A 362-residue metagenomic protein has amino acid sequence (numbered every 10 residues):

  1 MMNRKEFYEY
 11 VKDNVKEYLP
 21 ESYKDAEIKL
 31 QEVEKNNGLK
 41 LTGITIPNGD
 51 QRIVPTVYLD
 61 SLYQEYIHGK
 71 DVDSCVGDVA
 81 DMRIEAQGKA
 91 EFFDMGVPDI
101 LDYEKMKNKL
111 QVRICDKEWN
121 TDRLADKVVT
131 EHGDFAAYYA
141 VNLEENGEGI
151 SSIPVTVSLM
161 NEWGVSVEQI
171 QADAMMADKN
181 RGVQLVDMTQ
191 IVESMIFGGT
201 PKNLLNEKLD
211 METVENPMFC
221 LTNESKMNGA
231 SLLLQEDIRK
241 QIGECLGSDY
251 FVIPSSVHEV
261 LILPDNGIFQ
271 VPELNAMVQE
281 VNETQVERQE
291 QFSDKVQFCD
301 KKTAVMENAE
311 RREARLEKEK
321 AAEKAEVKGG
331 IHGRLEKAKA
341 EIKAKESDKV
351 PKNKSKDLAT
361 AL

Functional and structural regions predicted by a protein language model:
M1-N36, K40: N-terminal alpha-helical "arm" segments
N3, K16, D78, N282-Q285: Basic, alpha-helical nucleic-acid-binding regions used in initiation and control of genome expression
A26-C220: Charged, alpha-helical interface segments at or near domain boundaries
A230-G243: Short amphipathic alpha-helix segments
S248-V252: A short linear hydrophobic-aromatic micro-motif
S255-Q291: C-terminal structured domain segments
Q279-R315: TerminUS-proximal long segments
K324-L362: Non-Sec secretion/translocation targeting segments of pathogen effectors
